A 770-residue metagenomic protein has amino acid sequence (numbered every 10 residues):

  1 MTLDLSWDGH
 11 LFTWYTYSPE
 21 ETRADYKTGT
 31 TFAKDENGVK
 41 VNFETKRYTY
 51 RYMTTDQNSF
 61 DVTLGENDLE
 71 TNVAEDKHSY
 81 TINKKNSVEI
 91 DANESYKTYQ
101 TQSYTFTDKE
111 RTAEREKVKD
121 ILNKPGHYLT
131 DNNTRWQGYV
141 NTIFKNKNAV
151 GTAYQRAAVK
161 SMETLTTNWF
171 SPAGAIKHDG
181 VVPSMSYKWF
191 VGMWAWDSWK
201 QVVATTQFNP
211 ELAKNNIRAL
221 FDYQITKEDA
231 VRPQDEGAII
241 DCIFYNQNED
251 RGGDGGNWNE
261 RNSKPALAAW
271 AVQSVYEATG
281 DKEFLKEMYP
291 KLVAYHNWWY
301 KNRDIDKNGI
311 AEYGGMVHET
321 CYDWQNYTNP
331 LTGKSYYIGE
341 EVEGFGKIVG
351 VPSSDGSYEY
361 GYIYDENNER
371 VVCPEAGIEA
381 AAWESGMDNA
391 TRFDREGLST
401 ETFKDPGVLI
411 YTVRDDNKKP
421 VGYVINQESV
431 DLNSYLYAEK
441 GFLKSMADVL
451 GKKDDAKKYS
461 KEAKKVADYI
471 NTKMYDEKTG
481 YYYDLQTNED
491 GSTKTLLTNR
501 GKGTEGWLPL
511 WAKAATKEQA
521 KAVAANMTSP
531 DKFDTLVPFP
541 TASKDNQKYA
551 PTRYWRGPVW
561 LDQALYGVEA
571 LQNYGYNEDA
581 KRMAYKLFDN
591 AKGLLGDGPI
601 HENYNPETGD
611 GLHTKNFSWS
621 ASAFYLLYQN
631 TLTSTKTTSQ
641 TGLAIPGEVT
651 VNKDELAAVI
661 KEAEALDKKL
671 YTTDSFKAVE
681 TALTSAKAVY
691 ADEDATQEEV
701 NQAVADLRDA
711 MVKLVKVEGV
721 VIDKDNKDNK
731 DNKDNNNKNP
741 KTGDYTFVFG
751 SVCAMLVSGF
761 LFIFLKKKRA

Functional and structural regions predicted by a protein language model:
W7-W189, E283-F284, V293-Y300, V421 (+2 more regions): Acidic/polar, glycine-enriched structural segments that form the non-catalytic walls/loops of the carbohydrate-binding
A113-G138, A153-K160, N209-D222, K282-Y300 (+6 more regions): Extended, well-ordered alpha-helical scaffold segments
V150-G192, F221-W258, A311-E428, D468-P558 (+1 more regions): Extended glycan-interaction surfaces of carbohydrate-active proteins
A195-E228, E505-K517, A564-N577: Alpha-helical support elements that line or immediately flank enzyme active sites and cofactor-binding pockets
V203-T206, A269-E277, A438-V449, W511 (+2 more regions): Short glycine/serine- and small hydrophobic-enriched flexible loop segments
E260, L267-C321: Acidic/aromatic-lined carbohydrate-recognition and catalytic surfaces of CAZymes acting on diverse glycans
Y423-K452, T552-L565, E569-E578: Long, repeat-rich segments with strong aromatic
I645-G750, M755-K767: Beta-rich interaction/scaffold domains
